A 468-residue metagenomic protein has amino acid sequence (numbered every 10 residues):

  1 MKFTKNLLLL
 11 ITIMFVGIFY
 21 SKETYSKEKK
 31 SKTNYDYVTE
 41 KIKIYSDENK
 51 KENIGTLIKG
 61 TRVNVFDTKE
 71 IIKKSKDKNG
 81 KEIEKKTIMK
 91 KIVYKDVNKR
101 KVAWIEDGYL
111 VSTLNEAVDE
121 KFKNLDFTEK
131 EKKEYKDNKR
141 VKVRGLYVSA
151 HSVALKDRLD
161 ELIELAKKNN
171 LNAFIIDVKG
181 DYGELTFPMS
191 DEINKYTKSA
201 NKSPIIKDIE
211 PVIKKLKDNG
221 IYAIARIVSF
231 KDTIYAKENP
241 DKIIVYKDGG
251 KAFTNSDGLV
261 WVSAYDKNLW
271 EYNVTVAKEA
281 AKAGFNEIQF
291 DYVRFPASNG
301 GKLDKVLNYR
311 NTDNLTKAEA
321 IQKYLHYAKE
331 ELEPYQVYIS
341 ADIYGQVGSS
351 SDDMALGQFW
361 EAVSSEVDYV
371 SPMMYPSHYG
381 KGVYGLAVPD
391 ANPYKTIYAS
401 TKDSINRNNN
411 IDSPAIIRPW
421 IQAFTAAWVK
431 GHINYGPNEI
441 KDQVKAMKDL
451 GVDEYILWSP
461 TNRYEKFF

Functional and structural regions predicted by a protein language model:
T24-S46, G55-K59, D67-K69, E84-T87 (+1 more regions): SH3-family beta-barrel domains
T56-G108: SH3/SH3-like beta-barrel superfamily modules
Y135-V153, F230-E279: Active-site-adjacent "subsite" loops/lids of carbohydrate-active enzymes
R158-E184, K282-E287, Y369, M447-D453: Catalytic domains of carbohydrate-active enzymes, especially glycoside hydrolases
N169-P204, A297-D304: Aromatic-lined carbohydrate-binding/catalytic grooves of carbohydrate-active enzymes
A173-V178, I205-F253, Q289-D291: Glycine-rich, aromatic-flanked loop segments that form ligand/cofactor-binding clefts across common enzyme folds
I224-D232, Q289, K317-L356, D412-F424: Aromatic-lined carbohydrate-recognition surfaces of secreted/lumenal glycan-active proteins
V367-H378, P393-Y398, D403-S404, N408-F468: Substrate-binding cleft of secreted/luminal carbohydrate-active enzymes
